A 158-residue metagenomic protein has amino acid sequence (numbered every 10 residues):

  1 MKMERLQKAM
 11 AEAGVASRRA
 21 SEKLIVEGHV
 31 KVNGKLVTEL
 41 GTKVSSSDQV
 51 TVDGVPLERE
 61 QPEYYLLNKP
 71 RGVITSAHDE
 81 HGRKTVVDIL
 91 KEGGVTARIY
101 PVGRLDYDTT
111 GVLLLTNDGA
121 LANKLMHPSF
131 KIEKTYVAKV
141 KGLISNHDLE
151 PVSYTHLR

Functional and structural regions predicted by a protein language model:
M1-E80: S4-like RNA-binding module at protein N-termini
N33, L114, A138: Residue-level signal for inorganic ion chemistry
K84: Glycine/small-residue-rich loop that forms an oxyanion/phosphate-binding "nest" at active or ligand-binding sites
D88: Short proline/glycine- and basic residue-enriched helix-capping loop/turn segments at helix->loop/beta transitions
G93-P128: Glycine/acidic-rich beta-strand-loop module
A122-D148: N-terminal accessory regions of nucleic-acid-interacting proteins
V152: Anionic-ligand binding region
T155-R158: Conserved small/polar residues in nucleotide/adenosyl-binding loops
